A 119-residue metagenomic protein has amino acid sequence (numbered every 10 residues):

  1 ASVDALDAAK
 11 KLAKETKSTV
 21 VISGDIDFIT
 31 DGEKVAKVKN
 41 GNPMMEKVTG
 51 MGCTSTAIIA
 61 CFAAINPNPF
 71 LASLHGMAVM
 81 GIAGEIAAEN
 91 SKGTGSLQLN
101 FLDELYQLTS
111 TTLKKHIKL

Functional and structural regions predicted by a protein language model:
A1-V35: Conserved phosphate/ATP/ADP-binding segment of small-molecule kinases
V3-L6, C53, F70, L74 (+2 more regions): Electropositive phosphate-/nucleotide-binding environments in soluble metabolic enzymes
A8-A13, P69-G84, F101-L102: Short, well-structured alpha-helical segments that form the helix of a local strand-helix-strand
S18, D25, P67-P69, M80: Internal alpha-helical scaffold of NAD(P)-dependent oxidoreductase catalytic cores
T30, K34-A36, N40, G76-K92 (+1 more regions): Glycine-rich phosphate/pyrophosphate-binding loop at beta-loop-alpha junctions
K39-T49: Short pre-catalytic strand/loop immediately N-terminal to key active-site residues, enriched for Gly-Thr
K47-A78: Short, small-residue alpha-helix embedded
I82-L119: Charged C-terminal helix
